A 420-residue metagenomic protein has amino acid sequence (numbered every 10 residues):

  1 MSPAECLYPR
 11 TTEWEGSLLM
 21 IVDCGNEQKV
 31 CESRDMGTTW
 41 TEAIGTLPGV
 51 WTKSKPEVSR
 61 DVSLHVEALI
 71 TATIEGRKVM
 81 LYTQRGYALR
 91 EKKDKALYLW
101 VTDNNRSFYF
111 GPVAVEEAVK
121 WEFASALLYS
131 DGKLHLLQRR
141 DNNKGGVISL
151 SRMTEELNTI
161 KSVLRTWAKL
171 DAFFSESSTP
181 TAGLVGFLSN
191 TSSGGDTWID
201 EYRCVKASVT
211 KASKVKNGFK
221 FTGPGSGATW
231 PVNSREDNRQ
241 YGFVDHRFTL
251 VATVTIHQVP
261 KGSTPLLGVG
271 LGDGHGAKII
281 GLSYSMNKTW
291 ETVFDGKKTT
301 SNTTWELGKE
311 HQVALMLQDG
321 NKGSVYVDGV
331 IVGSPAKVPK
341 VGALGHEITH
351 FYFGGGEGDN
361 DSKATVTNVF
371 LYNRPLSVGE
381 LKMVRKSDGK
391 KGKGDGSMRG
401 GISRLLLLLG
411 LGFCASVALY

Functional and structural regions predicted by a protein language model:
M1, V30-R34, Y98-S107: Conserved Ser/Thr-centered positions that define the repeating blades of beta-propeller domains
T46-V66, D103-D131: Conserved blade-ending motifs and adjacent loop-strand segments that build the rim/top face of beta-propeller domains
F123-F173: Blade-level signature of beta-propeller repeat domains, shared across WD40, Kelch, NHL, RCC1 and BNR/Asp-box propellers
T159-V185, S192-D200, T365-K393: Extended recognition patches within non-cytosolic domains
S178-L184, V232-L250, N302-K309, A343 (+2 more regions): Extracellular/lumenal carbohydrate-interaction signature centered on repeated Trp-anchored short motifs
V185, G194-D200, T210-K216, S226-E291 (+1 more regions): Extracellular glycan-recognition modules
V205-T229, L250-P260, G276-K340: Extracellular glycan-interaction surfaces
P335-V366: Flexible glycan-contacting loops in extracellular carbohydrate-active proteins
